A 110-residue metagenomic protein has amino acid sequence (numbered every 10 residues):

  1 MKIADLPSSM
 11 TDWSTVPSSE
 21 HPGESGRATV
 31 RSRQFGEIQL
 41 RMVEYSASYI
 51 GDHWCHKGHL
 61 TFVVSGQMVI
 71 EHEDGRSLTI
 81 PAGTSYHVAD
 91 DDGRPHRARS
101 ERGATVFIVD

Functional and structural regions predicted by a protein language model:
M1-M42: A short, N-terminal "cap"/entry segment at the start of jelly-roll beta-barrel domains of the cupin/DSBH fold
G36-C55, A89-D91: Conserved short histidine dyad/triad with adjacent acidic residue
Y45, W54-I70: Short, conserved beta-strand element in jelly-roll/cupin
I50, Q67-E71, S85: Short beta-strand segments in beta-sandwich/barrel cores
D74-D91: Short acidic-glycine-tyrosine-enriched beta hairpin
Y86-D91, R97, E101-D110: A short hydrophobic beta-strand segment most commonly corresponding to one strand of the jelly-roll/cupin
